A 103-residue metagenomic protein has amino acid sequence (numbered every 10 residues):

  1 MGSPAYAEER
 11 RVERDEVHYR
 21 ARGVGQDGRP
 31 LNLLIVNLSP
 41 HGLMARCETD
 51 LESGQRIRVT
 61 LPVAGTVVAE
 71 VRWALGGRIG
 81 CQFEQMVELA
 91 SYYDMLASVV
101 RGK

Functional and structural regions predicted by a protein language model:
M1-V36, L89-K103: N-terminal helix initiation/capping motif
V12, R46-L51: Short, surface-exposed secondary-structure edge patches
Y19-V24, G54-V63: Short conserved beta-strand and strand-loop elements enriched in small hydrophobics with frequent Asp/Gly
Q26-G28, P40-H41, A74-I79: Short, conserved beta-turn/loop elements at beta-strand boundaries and strand-helix junctions
L33-L34, V68-R72: Short beta-strand-centered aromatic/proline hotspots
L43-C47, G77-M86, A90-S91: Short, solvent-exposed secondary-structure boundary/capping segments
D50, V63-V67: Short, charged beta-turn/beta-strand-edge "cap" motif at the junction between a beta-strand and an adjacent loop
E52-Q55, L89-S91: Short, conserved charged micro-motifs
